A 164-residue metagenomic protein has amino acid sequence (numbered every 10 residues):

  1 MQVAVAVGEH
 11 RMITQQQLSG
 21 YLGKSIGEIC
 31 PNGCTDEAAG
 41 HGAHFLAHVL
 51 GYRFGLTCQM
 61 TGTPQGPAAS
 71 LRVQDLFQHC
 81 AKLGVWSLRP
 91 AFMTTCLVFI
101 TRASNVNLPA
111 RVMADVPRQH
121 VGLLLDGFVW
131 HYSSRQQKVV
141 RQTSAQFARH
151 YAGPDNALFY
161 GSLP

Functional and structural regions predicted by a protein language model:
M1, A6-H10, F92-M93, L124-D126 (+2 more regions): Solvent-exposed, well-ordered amphipathic alpha-helical segments that flank/support binding or catalytic loops
M1-S70, A103-N105: N-terminal capping segments
H10, H41-H44, H48, H79 (+3 more regions): Histidine (H) residue identity feature
Q16, G20, D75-Q78, A145 (+1 more regions): Polar/charged alpha-helical tracts
E28, H48-Y52, G84, M93 (+4 more regions): Residue-level detector of solvent-exposed, low-hydrophobicity positions
T63-S144: ...with weaker cross-activation on analogous glycine-rich loops/strands in unrelated enzymes
W130-P164: Glycine-rich, aromatic-bearing surface loops/beta-hairpins
